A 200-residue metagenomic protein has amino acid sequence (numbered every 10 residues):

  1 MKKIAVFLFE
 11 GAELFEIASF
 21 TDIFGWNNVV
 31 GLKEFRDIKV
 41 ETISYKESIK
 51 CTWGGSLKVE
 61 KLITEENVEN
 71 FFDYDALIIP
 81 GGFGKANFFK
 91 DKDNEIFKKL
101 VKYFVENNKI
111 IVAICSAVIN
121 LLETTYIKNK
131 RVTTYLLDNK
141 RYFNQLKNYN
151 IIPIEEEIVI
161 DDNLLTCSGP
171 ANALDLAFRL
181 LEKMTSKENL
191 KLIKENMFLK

Functional and structural regions predicted by a protein language model:
M1-N107, I119-E123, F143-E155, L164-K200: Extended, subdomain-level signal for the structured scaffold at the beginning of enzyme domains
V105-I111, K128-V132: Short active-site oxyanion
I114-C115: Short, thiol/selenol-centered motifs that function as redox-active sites or metal-ligating centers
K128-L136, P153-E155: Short hydrophobic/aromatic-enriched beta-strand-loop microsegments
Y135-L137, G169-P170: Short, loop-centered acidic/histidine patches that primarily coordinate divalent metals
K140: A short acidic, glycine-rich active-site loop that binds or catalyzes chemistry on phosphate/adenosine moieties
I160: Active-site anion-handling motifs in enzyme catalytic cores
